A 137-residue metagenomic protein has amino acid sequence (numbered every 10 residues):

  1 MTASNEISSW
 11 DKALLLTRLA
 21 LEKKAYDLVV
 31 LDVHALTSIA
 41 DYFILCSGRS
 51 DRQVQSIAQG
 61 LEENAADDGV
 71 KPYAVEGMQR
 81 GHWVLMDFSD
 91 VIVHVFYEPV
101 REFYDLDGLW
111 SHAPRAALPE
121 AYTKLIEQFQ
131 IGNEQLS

Functional and structural regions predicted by a protein language model:
M1-V30, H34-A35, R52, S56 (+4 more regions): Long, contiguous binding/interaction regions
D32-S47, W83: Short, charge-patterned binding micro-sites
F43, I92-H94: Histidine-centered divalent-metal-coordination microenvironment in nucleic-acid enzymes
S56, G60-E62: Ribosome-associated RNA-binding proteins
E62-D68: A common structural junction motif
K71: Basic, polyanion-binding surface patches
M86-F88: Active-site beta-strand termini and strand-to-loop segments that position acidic
